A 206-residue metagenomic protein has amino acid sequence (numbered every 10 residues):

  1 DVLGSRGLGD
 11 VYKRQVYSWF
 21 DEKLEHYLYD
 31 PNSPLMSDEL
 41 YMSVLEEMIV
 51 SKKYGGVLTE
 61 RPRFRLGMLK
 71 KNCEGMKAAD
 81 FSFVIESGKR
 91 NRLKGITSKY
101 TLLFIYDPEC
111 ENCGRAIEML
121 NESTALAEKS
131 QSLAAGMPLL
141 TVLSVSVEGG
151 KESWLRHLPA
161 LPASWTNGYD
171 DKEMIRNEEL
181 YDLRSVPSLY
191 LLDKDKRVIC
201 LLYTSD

Functional and structural regions predicted by a protein language model:
V2-Y12, Y203-D206: Single conserved hydrophobic/aromatic residue that forms the stacking wall/gate of nucleotide- or nucleobase-binding
S18-K23: Amphipathic alpha-helical repeat scaffolds of TPR domains
M36-L66: Non-catalytic accessory segments flanking enzyme active sites
G56-L93: N-terminal "domain-start" segment that seeds a small globular fold
L93-I117: Short active-site neighborhood of thiol/selenol oxidoreductases, capturing the structured segment around
I117-P159, E173-N177: Structural microenvironment flanking redox-active thiols in thiol-disulfide oxidoreductases
L155-Y190, K194: Short, internal strand/loop/helix patches that form the active-site neighborhood or redox-interaction surface
I199-L201: Short beta-strand in the C-terminal region of the ABC ATPase nucleotide-binding domain
